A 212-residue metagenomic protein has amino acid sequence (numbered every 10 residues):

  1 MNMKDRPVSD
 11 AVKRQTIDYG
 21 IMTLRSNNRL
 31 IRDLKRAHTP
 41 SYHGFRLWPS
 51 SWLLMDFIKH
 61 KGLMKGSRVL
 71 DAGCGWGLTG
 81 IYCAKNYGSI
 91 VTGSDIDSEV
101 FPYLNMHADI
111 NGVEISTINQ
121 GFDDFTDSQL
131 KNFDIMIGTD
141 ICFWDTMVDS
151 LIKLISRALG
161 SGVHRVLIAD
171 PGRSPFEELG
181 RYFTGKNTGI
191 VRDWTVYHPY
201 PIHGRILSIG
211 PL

Functional and structural regions predicted by a protein language model:
M1-L212: S-adenosylmethionine-dependent methyltransferases
